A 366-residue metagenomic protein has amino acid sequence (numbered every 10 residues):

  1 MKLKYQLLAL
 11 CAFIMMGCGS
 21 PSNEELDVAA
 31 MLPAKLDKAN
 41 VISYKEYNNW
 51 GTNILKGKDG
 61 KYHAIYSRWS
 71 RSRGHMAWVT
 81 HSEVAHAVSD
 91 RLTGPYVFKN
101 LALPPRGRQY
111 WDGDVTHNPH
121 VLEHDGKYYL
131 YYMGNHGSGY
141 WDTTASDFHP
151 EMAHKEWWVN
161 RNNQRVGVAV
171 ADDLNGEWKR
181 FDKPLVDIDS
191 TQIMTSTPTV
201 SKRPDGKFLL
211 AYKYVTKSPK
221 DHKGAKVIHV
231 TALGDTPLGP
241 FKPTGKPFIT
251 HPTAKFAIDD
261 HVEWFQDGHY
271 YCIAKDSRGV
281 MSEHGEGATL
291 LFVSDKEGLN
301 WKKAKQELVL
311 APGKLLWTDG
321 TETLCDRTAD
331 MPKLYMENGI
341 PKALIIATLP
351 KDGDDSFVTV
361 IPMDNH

Functional and structural regions predicted by a protein language model:
K2-A9: Sec-dependent signal peptide recognition, specifically the positively charged N-region followed immediately by
L10-L26: Bacterial Sec-dependent signal peptides at the C-terminal "C-region" and cleavage site
P21-H366: Carbohydrate-active catalytic/glycan-binding domains of CAZyme proteins, especially the secreted or lumenal ectodomains
